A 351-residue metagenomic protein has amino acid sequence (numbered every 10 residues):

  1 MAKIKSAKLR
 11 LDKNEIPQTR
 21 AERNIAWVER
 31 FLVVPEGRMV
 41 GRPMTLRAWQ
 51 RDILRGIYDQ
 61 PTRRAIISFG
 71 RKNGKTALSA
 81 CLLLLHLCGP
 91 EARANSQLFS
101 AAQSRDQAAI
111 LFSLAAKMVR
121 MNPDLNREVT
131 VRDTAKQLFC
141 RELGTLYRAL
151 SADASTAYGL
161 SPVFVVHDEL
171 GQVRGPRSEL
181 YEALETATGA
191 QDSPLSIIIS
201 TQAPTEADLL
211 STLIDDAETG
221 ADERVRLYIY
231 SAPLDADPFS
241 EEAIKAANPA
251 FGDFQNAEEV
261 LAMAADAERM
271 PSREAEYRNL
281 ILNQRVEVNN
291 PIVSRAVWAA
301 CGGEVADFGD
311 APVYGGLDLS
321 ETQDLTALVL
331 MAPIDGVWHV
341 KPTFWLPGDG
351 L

Functional and structural regions predicted by a protein language model:
M1-L317: Phosphate/NTP-binding elements of NTP-utilizing enzymes
D59, L143, T322, D335-G336: Short strand-connecting beta-turns/loops that link adjacent beta-strands
A80-C88, Q323-G336: Acidic, metal-ligating active-site segments
V131-D133, E321, P333: Generic beta-strand structural signal
R141, R174, M331-L351: Nucleic-acid-processing active sites and adjacent nucleic-acid-binding tracks, predominantly divalent metal-dependent
Y158-L160, G175-P176, L325-A327, W338-V340: Extended hydrophobic-aromatic, low-complexity segments
